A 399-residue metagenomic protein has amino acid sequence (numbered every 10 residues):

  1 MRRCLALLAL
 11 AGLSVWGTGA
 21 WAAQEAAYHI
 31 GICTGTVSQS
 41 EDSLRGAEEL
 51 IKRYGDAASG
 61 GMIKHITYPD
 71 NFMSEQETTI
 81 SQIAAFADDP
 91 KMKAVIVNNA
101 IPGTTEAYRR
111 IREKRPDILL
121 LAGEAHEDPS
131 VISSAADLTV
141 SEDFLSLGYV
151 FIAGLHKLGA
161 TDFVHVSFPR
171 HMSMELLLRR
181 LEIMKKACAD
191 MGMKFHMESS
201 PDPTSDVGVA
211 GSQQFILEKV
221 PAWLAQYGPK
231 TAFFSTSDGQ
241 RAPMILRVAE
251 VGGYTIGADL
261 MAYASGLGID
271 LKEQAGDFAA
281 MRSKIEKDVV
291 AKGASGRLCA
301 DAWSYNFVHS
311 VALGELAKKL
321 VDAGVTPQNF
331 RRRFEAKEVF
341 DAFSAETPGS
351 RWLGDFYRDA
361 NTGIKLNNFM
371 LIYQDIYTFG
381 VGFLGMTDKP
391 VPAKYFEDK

Functional and structural regions predicted by a protein language model:
E25-I80, I96-P102: Extracytoplasmic "Venus flytrap"
I30-T34, D89-I101, I118-G123, V164-V166 (+4 more regions): Periplasmic-binding protein-like
A47, F144-M197, A317, V339: An alpha-beta-alpha
E75-K93, R109-R110, A210-P229: Short, well-structured alpha-helical segments in soluble
R110-E142: Flexible loop/hinge segments that line or gate small-molecule binding clefts
D137-H165, R179, F215, R282-V290 (+1 more regions): Hydrophobic alpha-helical segments within soluble ligand-binding/sensing domains
A187-F195, R241-D322: Extracellular/periplasmic periplasmic-binding protein-like sensory domains
K284-A291, L298-K399: Hinge/cleft segment of the Venus flytrap/periplasmic-binding protein
